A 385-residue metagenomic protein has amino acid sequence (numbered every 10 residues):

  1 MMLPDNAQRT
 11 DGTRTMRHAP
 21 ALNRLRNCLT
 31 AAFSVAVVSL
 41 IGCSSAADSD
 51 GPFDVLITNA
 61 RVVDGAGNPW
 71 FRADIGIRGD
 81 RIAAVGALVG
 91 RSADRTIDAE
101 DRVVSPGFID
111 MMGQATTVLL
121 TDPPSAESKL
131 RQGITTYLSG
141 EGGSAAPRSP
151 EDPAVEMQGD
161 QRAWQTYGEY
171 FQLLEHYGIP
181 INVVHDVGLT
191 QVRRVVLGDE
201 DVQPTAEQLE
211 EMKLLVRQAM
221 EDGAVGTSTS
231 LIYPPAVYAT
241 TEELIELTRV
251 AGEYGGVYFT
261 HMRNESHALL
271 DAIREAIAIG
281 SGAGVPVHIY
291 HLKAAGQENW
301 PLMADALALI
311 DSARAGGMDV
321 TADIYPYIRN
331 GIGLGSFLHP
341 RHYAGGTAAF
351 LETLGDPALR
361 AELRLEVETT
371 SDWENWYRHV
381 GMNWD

Functional and structural regions predicted by a protein language model:
T13-A32: Bacterial N-terminal signal peptides that target proteins for export
D48-D54, V62-G107, P123: Histidine-rich, glycine-flanked metal-binding segment
A60, D80, D101, M112 (+5 more regions): Divalent metal-coordination and catalytic microenvironments
R91, T96-E169: Metal-associated gating/positioning segment near the N- to mid-region
P147, T229-A239: Glycine-rich, proline-tolerant flexible connector loops at the mouths of alpha/beta enzymes
L174, I179-P180, H185-A206, E210-Y233 (+5 more regions): Active-site neighborhoods of metal-dependent hydrolases
E242-E253, V257-P286: Extended hydrophobic/aromatic segments used for targeting, binding, or gating
